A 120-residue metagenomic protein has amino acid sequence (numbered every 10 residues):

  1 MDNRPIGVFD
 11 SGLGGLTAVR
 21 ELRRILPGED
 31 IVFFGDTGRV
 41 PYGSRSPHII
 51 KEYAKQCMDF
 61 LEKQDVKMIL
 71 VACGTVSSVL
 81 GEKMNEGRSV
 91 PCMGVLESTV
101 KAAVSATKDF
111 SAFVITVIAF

Functional and structural regions predicted by a protein language model:
M1-F120: Non-catalytic structural scaffold of enzyme domains
